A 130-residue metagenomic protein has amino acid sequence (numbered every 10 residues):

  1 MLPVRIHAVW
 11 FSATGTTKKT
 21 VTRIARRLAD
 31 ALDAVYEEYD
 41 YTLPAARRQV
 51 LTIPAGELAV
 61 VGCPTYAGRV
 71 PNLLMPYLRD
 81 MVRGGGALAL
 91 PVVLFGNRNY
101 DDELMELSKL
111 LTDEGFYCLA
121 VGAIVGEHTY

Functional and structural regions predicted by a protein language model:
M1-P44, R48-Y130: FMN-binding flavodoxin-like domain, especially the glycine-rich phosphate-binding loop
